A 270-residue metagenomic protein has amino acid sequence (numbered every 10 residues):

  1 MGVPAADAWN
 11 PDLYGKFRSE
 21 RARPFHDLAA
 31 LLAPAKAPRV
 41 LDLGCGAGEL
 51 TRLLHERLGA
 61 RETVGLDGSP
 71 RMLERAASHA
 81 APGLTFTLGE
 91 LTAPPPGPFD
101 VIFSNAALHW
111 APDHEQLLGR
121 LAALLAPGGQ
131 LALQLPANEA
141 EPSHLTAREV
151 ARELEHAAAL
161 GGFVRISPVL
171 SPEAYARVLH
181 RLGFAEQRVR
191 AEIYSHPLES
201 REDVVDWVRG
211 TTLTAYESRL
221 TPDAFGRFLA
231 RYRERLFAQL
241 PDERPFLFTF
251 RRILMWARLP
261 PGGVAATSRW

Functional and structural regions predicted by a protein language model:
M1-A35, E49-L53, M72-R75, R148: Conserved class I S-adenosyl-L-methionine
V3, A47-E49, S167-W270: Conserved Class I S-adenosyl-L-methionine
L41-L43, A47-P94, Q116: Class I SAM-dependent methyltransferase SAM/SAH-binding core
T92-I102: A short acidic, Gly/Pro-enriched loop at the edge of an enzyme's catalytic core that lines a small-molecule cofactor
V101-H114, A137: A short SAM/SAH-binding and catalytic strip from SAM-dependent methyltransferases
E115-Q130: A short glycine-rich, Lys/Arg-flanked "PGG" loop and its adjoining helix->strand segment in the class I
Q130-A157: Conserved class I S-adenosyl-L-methionine
